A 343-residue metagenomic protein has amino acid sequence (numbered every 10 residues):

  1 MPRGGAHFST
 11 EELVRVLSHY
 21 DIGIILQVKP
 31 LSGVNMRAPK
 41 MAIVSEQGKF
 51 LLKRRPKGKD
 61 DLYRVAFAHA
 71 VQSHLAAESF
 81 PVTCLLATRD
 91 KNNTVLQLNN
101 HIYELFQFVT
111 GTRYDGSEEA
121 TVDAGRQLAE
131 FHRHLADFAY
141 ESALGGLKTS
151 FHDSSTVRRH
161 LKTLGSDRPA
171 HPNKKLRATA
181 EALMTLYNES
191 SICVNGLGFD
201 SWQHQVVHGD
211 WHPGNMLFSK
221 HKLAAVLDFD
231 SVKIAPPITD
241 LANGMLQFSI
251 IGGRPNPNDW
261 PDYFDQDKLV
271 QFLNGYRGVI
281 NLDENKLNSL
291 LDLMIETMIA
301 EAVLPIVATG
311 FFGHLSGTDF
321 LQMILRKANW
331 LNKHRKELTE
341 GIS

Functional and structural regions predicted by a protein language model:
M1-R89, I342-S343: Conserved NTP-binding catalytic cores of kinases and kinase-like/nucleotidyltransferase enzymes across multiple kinase
S9-H19, Y140, H160-H208: An alpha-helical support segment within catalytic cores of ATP-dependent transferases
M36-E46, L51-L52, L85, S191-T239 (+1 more regions): Active-site acidic catalytic loop and adjacent metal/ATP-binding pocket of ATP-dependent phosphoryl transfer enzymes
S45-G145: ATP-binding pocket architecture of kinase catalytic cores
I102-G116, K162-P169, I299-L315: A glycine-centered beta->alpha junction motif in the catalytic cores of kinase/phosphotransferase enzymes
E118-A178, H204: A cross-family kinase active-site recognition segment
T163, A300-S343: ATP/Mg2+ or Mg2+-diphosphate-binding catalytic cores that bind nucleotide phosphates or diphosphates via glycine-rich
I238-I280, I295-G313: Active-site activation/catalytic loop segments of kinase-like enzymes and analogous catalytic loops in related
